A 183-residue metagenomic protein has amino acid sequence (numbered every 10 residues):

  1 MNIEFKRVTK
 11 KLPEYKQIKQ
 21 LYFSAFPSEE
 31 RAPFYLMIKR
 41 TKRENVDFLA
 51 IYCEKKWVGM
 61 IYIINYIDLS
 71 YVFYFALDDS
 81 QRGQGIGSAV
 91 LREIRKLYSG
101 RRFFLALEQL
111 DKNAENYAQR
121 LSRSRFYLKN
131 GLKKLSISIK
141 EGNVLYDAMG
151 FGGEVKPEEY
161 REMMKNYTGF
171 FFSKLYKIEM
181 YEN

Functional and structural regions predicted by a protein language model:
M1-A32, E158-N166, K174, I178-N183: Short amphipathic alpha-helix that is part of the acyltransferase structural core
S24-F48, Y52-C53: Active-site rim helix/loop that mediates acceptor-substrate recognition in acyltransferases
V46-A50, M60, Y146-A148: Short hydrophobic/aromatic beta-strand element in the GNAT-like acyltransferase core that lines or flanks the acyl-donor
A50, K56-I64, L69-A76: Conserved beta-strand in the GNAT
N65-V72, R82, G100-R101, L145: A conserved beta-turn-beta hairpin within the catalytic core of GNAT-like acetyltransferases that forms part
L77, G83-L97: Conserved acetyl-CoA-binding loop-helix of GNAT-fold acetyltransferases
Y98-Q119: Conserved GNAT acetyl-CoA-binding A-motif
R120, S136, K140-N183: C-terminal "cap" of GNAT-fold acetyltransferases
